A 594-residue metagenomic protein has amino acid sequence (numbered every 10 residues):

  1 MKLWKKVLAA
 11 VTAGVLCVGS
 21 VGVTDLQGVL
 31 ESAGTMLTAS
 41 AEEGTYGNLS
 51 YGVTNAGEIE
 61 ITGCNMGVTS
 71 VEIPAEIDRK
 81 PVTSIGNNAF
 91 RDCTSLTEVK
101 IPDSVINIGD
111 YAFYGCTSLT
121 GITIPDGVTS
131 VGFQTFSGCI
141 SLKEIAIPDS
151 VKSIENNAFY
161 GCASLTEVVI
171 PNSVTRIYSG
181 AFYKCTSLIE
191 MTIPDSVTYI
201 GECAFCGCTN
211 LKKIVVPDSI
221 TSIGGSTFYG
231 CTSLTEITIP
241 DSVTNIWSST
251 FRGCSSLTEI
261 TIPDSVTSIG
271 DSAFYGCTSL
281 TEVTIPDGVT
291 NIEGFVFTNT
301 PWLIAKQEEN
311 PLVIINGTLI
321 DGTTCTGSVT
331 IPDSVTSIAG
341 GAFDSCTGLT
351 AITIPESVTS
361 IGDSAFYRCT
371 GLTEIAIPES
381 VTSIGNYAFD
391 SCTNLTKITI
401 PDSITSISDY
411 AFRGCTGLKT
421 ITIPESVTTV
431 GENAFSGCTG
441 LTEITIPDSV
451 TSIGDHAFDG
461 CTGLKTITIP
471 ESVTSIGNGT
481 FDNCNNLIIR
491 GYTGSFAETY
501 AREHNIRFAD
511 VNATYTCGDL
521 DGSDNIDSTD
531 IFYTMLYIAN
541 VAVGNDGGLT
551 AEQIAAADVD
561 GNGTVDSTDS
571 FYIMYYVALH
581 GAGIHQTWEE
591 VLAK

Functional and structural regions predicted by a protein language model:
K2-Q27: Sec-dependent N-terminal signal peptides of Gram-positive bacterial secreted proteins and lipoproteins
L16, G57-I59, L319: Hydrophobic residues embedded in beta-strands of well-ordered beta-sheets
V18-G44: Sec-dependent signal peptide cleavage junction
G22-D25, N512-K594: Cellulosome-associated attachment modules in secreted, modular CAZymes
T35-Y46, W302-E309, R507-D519, K594: Low-complexity, Pro/Thr/Ser/Gly/Ala-rich linker/spacer regions in secreted, extracellular modular proteins
N48-G57, M66-S84, T94-N107, T117-S130 (+17 more regions): Structural signature of tandem-repeat unit edges
N87-R91, G109-Y114, G132-S137, E155-Y160 (+15 more regions): Consensus positions within tandem repeat domains that build extended binding/scaffold surfaces
R502-N505: Short, structured coil segments at secondary-structure junctions
